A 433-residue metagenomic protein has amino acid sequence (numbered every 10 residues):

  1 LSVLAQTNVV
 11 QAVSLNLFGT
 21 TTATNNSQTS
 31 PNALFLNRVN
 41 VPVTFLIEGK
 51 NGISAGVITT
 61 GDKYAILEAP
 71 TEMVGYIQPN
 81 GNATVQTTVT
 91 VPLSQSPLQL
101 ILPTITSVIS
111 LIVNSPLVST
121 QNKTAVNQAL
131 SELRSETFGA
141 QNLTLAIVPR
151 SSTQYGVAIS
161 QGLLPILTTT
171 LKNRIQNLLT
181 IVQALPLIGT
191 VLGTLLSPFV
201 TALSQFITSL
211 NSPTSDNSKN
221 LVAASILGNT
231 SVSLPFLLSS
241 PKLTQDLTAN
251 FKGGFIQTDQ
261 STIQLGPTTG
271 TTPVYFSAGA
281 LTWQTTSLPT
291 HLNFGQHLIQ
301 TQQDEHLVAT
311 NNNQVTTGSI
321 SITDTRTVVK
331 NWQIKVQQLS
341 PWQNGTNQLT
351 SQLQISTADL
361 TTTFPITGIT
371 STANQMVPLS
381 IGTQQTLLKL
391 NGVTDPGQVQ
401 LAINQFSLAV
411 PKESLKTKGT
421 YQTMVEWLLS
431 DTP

Functional and structural regions predicted by a protein language model:
L1-G19, V39-V41, G61, M73-T87 (+5 more regions): Gram-positive Sec-dependent secretion signals
N8-K63, P70-P92, S96-Q99, P213-L221 (+2 more regions): Serine/threonine-rich, low-complexity linker/repeat segments that form flexible spacers/stalks
A12, T71-V200, P341-T383: A surface/secretory-pathway sequence property marking extracellular, secreted, or lumenal proteins enriched
F35-V41, V57-G61, I226-T230, L243 (+5 more regions): Solvent-exposed loop and beta-edge segments used for protein-protein assembly and interaction
Y64-I66, K335: Beta-strand signatures of extracellular beta-sandwich domains
Q121-G254, Q260, G392-L415: Low-complexity, intrinsically disordered segments enriched in Ser/Thr together with acidic residues
T153, G253, D259-S261, P267 (+7 more regions): Intrinsic-disorder/low-complexity loop/linker signature
Y275-G368, P396-P433: N-terminal small/polar-rich segments of proteins
